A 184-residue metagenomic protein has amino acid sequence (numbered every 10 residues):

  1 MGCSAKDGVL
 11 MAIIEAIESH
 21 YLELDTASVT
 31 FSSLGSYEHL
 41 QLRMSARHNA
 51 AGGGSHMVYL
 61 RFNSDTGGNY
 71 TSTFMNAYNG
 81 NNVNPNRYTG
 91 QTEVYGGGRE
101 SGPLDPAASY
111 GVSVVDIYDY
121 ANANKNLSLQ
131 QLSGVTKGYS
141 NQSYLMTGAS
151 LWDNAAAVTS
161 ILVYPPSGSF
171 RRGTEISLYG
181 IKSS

Functional and structural regions predicted by a protein language model:
G2-S184: Surface-exposed molecular-recognition determinants
